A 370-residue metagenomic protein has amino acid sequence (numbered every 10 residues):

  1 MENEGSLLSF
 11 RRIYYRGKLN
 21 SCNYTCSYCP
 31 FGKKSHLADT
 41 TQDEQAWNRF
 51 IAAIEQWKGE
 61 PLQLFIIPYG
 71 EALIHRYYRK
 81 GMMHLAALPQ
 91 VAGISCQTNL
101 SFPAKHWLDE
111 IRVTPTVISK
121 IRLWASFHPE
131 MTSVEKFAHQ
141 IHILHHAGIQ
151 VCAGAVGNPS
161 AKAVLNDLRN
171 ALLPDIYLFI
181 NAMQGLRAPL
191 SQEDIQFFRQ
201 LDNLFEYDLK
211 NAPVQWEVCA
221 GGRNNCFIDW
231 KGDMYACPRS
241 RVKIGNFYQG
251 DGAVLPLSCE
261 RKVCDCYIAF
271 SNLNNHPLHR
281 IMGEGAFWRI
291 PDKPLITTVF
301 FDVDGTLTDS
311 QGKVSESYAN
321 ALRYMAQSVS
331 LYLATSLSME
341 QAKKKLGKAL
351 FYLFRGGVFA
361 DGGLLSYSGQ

Functional and structural regions predicted by a protein language model:
E2-G32, Q63-I67, N224-G232: N-terminal pre-triad scaffold of radical SAM enzymes
E4-R12, L19, G32, H36 (+1 more regions): Flexible mid-to-C-terminal extensions adjoining Fe-S/redox cofactors in radical SAM and related proteins
I13, K33-Q45, E60-H75, A86-K105 (+3 more regions): Core AdoMet radical
I54-K58, H84-P89, L108-S119, H139-G148 (+2 more regions): Acidic (Asp/Glu)-rich catalytic clusters
W107-I111, V117, V314-Q370: Active-site phosphate-binding/coordination module
I118-Y235, R239, G245: Radical SAM enzyme [4Fe-4S]-AdoMet core and its adjacent flexible, acidic and glycine-rich loops/tails across
D233-C237, L307, V314: Hydrophobic "anchor" residues
L295-G312: Asp-based phosphoryl-transfer active-site loop
